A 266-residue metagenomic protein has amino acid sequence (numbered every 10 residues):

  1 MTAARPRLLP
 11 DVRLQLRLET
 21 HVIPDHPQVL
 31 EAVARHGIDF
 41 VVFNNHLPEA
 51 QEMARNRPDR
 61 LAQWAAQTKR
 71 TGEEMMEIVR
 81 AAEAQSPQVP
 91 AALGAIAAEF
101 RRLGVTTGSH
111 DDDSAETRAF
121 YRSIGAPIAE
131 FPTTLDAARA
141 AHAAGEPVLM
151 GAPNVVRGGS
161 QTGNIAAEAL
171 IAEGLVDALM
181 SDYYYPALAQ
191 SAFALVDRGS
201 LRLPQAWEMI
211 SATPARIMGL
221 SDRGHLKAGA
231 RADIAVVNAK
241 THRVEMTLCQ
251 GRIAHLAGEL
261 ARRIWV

Functional and structural regions predicted by a protein language model:
M1-D112, D182: Metal-coordinating catalytic core of metallo-dependent amide/deamination hydrolases
L16-P27, D111-E116, F120, I128-E130 (+1 more regions): Active-site glycine- and acidic-residue-rich loops that bind and position anionic ligands or nucleotide-like cofactors
T20-I23, P48-A50, D113-T117, L135-A138 (+2 more regions): Active-site environment of divalent metal-dependent phosphoester hydrolases
R35-D39, F120-I128, A143-L149, G174-D177: Glycine-enriched alpha-helix->loop->beta-strand junction motifs that scaffold or abut catalytic
E52-M53, P87-V89, L135-A143, S160: Active-site-adjacent beta->alpha loops and helix N-cap segments on the catalytic face of soluble alpha/beta enzymes
A144-N154, G158-A239: His/Asp/Glu-enriched, well-ordered alpha-helical/loop segment that forms or immediately abuts the divalent-metal
